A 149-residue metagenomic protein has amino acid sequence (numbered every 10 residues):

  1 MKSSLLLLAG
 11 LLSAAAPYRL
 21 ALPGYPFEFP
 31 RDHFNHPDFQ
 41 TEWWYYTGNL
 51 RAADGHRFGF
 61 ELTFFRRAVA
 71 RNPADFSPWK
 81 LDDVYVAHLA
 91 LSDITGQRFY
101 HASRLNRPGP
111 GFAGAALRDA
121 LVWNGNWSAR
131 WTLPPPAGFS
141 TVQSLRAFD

Functional and structural regions predicted by a protein language model:
K2-A15: Sec-dependent N-terminal signal peptides of Gram-negative exported proteins
A14-D149: Targeting-peptide/extracellular-domain and disordered-appendage signature
